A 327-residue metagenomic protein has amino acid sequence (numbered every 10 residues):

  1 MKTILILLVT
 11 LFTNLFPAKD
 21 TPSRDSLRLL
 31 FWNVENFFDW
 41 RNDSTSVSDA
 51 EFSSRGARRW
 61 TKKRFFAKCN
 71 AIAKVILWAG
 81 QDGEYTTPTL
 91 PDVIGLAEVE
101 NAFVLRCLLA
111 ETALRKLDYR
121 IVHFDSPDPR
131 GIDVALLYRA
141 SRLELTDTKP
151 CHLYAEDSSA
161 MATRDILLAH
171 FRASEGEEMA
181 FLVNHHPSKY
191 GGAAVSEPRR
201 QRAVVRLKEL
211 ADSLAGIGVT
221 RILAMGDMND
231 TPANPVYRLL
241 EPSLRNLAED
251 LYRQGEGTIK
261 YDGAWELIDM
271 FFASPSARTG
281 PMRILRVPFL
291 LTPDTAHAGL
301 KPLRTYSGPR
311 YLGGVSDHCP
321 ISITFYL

Functional and structural regions predicted by a protein language model:
T3-F12: Sec-dependent N-terminal signal peptides
L15-T112, V122-S126, I132, V204 (+3 more regions): N-terminal, active-site-proximal structural segment of metallo-dependent hydrolase catalytic domains
K19-D20, E209-I222, N229-L327: Metal-dependent phosphoester-hydrolase catalytic domains
R28-N36, A57, D147-K149, E178-S188: Active-site-proximal beta-strand elements of phosphoester/diester hydrolases
V34-F37, V99, H186, G226-M228 (+1 more regions): Active-site metal-binding loops of divalent metal-dependent hydrolases
V93, E98-E178, H186: Structured beta-strand-rich core segments of catalytic domains in phosphoester-bond hydrolases
N101-F103, P129-G131, K189-G191, N229-P235 (+1 more regions): Active-site environment of divalent metal-dependent phosphoester hydrolases
I121-H123, L167-Y252: Extracytoplasmic, non-cytosolic globular domains
